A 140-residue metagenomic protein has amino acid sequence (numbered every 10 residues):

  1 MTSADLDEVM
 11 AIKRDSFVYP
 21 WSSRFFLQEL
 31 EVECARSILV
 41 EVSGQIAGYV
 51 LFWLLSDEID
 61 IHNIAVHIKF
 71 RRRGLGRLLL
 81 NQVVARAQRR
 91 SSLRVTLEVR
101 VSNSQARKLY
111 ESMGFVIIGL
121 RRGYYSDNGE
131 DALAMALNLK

Functional and structural regions predicted by a protein language model:
S3-K69, L80-R90, G119, N138-K140: Acetyl-CoA-dependent GNAT
I61, V95-V99: Conserved hydrophobic beta-strand within the GNAT/NAT acetyltransferase core sheet that lines the active-site cleft
V66, R72-A85, S104-S112: Conserved acetyl-CoA-binding loop-helix of GNAT-fold acetyltransferases
H67, R71, E98-S102, D127: Residue-level recognition of the GNAT/N-acetyltransferase active site
R73, R77, R122, D131 (+1 more regions): Acyl-donor (CoA/ACP) binding surface of acyl/acetyltransferases
E98, E111, V116-L133: Conserved catalytic-core motifs of GNAT/GCN5-like acyltransferases
